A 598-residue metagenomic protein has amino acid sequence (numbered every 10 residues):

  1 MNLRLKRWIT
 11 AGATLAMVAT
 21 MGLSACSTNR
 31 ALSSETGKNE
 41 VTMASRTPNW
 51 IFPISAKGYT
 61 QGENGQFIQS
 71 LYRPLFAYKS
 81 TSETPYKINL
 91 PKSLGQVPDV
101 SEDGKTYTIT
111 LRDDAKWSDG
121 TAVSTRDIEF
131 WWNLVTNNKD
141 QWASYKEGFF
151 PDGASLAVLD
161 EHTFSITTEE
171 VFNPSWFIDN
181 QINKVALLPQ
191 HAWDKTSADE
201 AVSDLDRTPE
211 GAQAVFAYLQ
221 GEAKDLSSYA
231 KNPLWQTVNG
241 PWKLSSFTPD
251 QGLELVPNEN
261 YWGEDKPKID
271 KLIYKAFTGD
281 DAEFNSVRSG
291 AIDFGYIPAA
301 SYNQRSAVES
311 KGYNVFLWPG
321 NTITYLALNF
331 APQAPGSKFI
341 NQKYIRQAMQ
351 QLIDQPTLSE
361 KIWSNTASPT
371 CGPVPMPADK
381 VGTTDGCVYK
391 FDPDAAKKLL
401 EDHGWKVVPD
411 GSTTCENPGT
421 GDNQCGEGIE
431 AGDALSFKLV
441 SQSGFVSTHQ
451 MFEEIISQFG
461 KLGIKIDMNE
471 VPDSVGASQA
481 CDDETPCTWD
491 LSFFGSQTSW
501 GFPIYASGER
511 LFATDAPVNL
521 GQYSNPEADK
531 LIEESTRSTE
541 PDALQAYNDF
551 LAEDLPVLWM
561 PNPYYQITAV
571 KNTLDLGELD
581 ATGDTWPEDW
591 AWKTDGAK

Functional and structural regions predicted by a protein language model:
G22-A25: C-terminal motif of bacterial Sec signal peptides marking the signal peptidase cleavage site
S27-N29: Bacterial signal peptide processing site
A44-E102, N133, T237: N-terminal lobe/hinge region of extracytoplasmic solute-binding protein
Q96-W142, L159, S165-T167, S175 (+2 more regions): Aromatic- and charge-enriched surface segment that lines or borders ligand/interaction sites
V135-Y145, S155-V158, S245-N260, I273-S337 (+5 more regions): Extracellular/periplasmic solute-recognition and catalytic clefts
E147-L219: Surface-exposed binding/hinge segments that line and control ligand-binding clefts or catalytic entry sites
Q236, V256, I340-S457, K598: Append "and occasionally in soluble cytosolic enzymes with long acidic Gly/Pro-rich linkers
R346-Q347, S359, K465-D482, Y505-N572 (+2 more regions): Extracytoplasmic/peripheral linker and loop segments enriched in polar/acidic and small residues with frequent Thr/Pro
